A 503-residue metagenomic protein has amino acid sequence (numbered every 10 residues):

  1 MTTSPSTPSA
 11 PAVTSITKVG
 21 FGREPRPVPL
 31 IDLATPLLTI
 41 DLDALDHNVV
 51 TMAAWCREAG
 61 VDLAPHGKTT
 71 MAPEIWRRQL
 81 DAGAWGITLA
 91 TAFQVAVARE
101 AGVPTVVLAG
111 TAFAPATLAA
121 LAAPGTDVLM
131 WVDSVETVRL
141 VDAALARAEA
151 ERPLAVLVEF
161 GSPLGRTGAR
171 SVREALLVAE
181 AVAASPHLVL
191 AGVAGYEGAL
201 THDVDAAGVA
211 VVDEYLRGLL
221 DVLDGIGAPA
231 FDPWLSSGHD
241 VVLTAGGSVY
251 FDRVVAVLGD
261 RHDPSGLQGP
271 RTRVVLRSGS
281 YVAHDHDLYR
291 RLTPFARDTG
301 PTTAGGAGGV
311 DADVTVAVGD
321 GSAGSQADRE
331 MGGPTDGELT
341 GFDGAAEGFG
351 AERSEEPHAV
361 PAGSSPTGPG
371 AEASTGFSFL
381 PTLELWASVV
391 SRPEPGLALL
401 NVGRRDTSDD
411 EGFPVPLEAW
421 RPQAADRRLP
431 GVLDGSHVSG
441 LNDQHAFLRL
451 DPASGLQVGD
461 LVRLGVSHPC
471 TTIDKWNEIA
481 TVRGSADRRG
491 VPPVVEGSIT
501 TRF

Functional and structural regions predicted by a protein language model:
M1-A120, D311-V314, E338, D343-G344 (+4 more regions): A charged N-terminal "starter" segment
D43-T51, L177, E214, G218-D221 (+1 more regions): A non-catalytic, amphipathic alpha-helix used as a structural packing/dimerization or gating element in enzyme scaffolds
D62-V209, D311: Active-site-proximal beta-alpha core segment in soluble small-molecule metabolic enzymes
S162-G319, E330, E338, F342 (+1 more regions): Active-site loop/helix belt of alpha/beta enzymes
A283-T302, G370-A424: Internal helical hairpin/lid segments
A307-V316, D320, E338, F342 (+3 more regions): C-terminal accessory subdomain/extension
Q326, M331-P334: Short polybasic linear motifs
